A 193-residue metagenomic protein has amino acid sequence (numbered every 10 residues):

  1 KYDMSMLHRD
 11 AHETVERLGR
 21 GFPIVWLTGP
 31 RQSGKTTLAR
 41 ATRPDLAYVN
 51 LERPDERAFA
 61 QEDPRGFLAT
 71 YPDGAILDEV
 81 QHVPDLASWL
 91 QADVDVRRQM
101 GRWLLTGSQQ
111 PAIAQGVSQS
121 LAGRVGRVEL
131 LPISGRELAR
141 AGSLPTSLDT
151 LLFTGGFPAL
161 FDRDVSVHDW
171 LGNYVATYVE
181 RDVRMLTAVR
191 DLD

Functional and structural regions predicted by a protein language model:
K1-S5, L131-D193: Interdomain hinge/linker elements that couple catalytic modules in large macromolecular machines
Y2-G19: Pre-Walker A adenine-sensing motif
L27: Hydrophobic anchor at the beta1->P-loop junction of P-loop NTPases
K35-T36: Conserved lysine of the Walker
L46-L77: Short glycine-rich substrate-engagement loop in P-loop NTPases that contacts/grips substrate
A87-P111, Q115-S120: Conserved catalytic/switch belt of AAA+ P-loop NTPases
P111-R127, R140-S143: Short regulatory helix/loop adjacent to the ATP-binding pocket of P-loop NTPases
